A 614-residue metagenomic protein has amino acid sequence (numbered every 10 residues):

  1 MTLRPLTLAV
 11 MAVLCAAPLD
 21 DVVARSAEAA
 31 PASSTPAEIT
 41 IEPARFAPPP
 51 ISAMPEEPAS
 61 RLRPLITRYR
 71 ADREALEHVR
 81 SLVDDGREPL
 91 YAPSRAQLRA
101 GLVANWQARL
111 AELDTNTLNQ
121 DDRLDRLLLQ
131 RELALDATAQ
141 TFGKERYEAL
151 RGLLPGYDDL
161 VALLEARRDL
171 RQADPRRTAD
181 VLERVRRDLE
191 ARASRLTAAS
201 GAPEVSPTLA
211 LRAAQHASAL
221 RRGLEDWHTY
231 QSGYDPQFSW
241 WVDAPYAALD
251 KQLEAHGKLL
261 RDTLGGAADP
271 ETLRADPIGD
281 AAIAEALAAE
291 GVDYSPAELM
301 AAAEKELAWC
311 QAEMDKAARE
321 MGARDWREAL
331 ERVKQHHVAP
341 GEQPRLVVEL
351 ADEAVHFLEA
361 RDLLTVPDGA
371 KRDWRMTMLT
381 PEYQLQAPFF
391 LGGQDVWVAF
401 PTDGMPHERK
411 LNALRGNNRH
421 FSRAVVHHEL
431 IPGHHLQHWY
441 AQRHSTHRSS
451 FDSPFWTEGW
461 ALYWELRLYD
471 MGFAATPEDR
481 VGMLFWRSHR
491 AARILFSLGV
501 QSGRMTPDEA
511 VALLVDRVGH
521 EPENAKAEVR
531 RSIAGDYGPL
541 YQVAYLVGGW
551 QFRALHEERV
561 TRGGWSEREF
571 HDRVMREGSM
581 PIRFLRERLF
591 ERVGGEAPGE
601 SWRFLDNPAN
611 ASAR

Functional and structural regions predicted by a protein language model:
T2-L3, R25: N-terminal acidic, proline/glycine-rich, low-complexity intrinsically disordered segments
R4-A17: Gram-negative bacterial Sec-dependent N-terminal signal peptides
D20-V23: Sec/Tat signal peptide C-region and signal peptidase I cleavage site
R25-R614: N-terminal maturation segment of proteins
